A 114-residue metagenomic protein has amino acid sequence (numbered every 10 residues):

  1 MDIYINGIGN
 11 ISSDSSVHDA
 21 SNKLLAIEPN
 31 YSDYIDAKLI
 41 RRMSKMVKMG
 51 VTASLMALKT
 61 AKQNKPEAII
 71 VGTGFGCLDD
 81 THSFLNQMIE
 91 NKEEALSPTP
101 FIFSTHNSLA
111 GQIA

Functional and structural regions predicted by a protein language model:
M1-A114: Conserved "HGTGT" condensation-loop signature of ketosynthase/thiolase-family condensing enzymes that catalyze
